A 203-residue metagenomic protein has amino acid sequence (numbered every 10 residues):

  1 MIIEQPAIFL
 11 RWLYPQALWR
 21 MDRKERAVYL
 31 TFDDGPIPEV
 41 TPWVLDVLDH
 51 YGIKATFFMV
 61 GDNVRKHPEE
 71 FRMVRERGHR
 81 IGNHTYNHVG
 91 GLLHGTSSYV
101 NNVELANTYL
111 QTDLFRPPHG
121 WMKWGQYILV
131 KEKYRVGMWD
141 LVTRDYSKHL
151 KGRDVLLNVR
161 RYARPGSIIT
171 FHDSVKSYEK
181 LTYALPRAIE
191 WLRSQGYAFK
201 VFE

Functional and structural regions predicted by a protein language model:
M1-T31, P36-H50, K66-E69, R187-E203: N-terminal pre-catalytic segment of deacetylase/amide-hydrolase enzymes
M21, V44-G52, V64-G82, V130-K133 (+1 more regions): Acidic (Asp/Glu)-rich catalytic clusters
R26-A27, Y51-T56, T108-D113: Short, surface-exposed connector motifs at secondary-structure boundaries
L30-F32, T56-M59, L114-R116, T170: Short catalytic-loop micro-motif centered on adjacent basic/acidic residues
T31, T41, T56, T85 (+1 more regions): Ser/Thr-centric signal marking residues that sit in or immediately flank functional binding/regulatory motifs
D33, H84, P118: Active-site glycine-centered loops adjacent to acidic/histidine catalytic or metal-binding residues that shape
A55-F58, G82-N83, Y134-D140: Short hydrophobic/aromatic-enriched beta-strand-loop microsegments
R65, E76, N87-A198, F202-E203: Catalytic domains of cell-wall/extracellular-matrix polysaccharide-remodeling enzymes, centered on de-N-acetylation
